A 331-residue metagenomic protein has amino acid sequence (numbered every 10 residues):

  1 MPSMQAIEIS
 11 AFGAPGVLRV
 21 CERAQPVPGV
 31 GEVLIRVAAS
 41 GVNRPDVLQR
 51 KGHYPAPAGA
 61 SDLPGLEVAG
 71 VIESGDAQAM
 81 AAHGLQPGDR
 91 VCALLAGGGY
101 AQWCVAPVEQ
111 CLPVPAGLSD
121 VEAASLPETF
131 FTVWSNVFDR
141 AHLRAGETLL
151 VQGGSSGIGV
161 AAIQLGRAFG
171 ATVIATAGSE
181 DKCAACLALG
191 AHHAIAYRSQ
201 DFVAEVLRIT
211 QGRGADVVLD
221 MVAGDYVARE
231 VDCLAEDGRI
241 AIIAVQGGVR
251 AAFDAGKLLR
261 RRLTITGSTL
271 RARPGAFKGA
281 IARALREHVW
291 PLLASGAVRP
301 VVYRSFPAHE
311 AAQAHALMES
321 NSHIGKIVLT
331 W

Functional and structural regions predicted by a protein language model:
P2, K278-W331: C-terminal hydrophobic helical "lid"/dimerization subdomain of Rossmann-like NAD(P)H-dependent oxidoreductases
A24-G41, H53-G98: Glycine-rich beta-strand-centered segment in the early N-terminal region that forms part of a ligand/cofactor-binding
L48, R90-G153, A194: NAD(P)H dinucleotide-binding glycine-rich loop of Rossmann-like/cofactor-binding domains, especially the beta1-alpha1
R90, T148, T172, G238-R239 (+1 more regions): Short glycine-centered segments of the SAM/dcSAM-binding site in methyltransferase folds
S125-L126, F130-Q200: Mid-domain Rossmann-like dinucleotide-binding core that forms the NAD(H)/NADP(H) cofactor-binding site
F202-G212: Short amphipathic alpha-helix with an adjacent loop that forms part of the alpha/beta core around
D225-V298, T330-W331: Glycine-rich phosphate-binding loop and adjacent beta-alpha segment of Rossmann(oid) nucleotide-cofactor-binding
